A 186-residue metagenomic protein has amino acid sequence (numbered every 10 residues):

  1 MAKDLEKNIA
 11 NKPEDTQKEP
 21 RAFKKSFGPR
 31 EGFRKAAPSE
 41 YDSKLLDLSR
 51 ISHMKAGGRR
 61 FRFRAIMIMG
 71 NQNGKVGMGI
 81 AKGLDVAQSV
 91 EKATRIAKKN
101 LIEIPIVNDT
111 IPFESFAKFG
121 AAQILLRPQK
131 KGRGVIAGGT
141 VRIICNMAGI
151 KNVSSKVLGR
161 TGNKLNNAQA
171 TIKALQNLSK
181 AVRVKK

Functional and structural regions predicted by a protein language model:
M1-K186: Ribosome-associated RNA-binding proteins
